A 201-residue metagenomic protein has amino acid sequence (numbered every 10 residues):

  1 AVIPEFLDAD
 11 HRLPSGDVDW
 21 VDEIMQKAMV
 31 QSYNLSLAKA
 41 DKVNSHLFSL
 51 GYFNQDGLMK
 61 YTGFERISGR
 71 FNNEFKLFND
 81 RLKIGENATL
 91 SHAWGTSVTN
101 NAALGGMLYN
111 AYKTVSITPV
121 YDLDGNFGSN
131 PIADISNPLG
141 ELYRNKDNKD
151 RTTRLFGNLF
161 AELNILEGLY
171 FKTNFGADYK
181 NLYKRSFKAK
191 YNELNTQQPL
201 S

Functional and structural regions predicted by a protein language model:
A1, V18, Q26-G69, N79-L82: Outer-membrane beta-barrel translocator/receptor signature
A1-D17, L58-M59, S68-R154, N174-S201: Surface-exposed loop/interface segments of Gram-negative outer-membrane beta-barrel transport/assembly proteins
Q26-S45, G51-F53, L139-S186: Outer-membrane beta-barrel transmembrane strands
